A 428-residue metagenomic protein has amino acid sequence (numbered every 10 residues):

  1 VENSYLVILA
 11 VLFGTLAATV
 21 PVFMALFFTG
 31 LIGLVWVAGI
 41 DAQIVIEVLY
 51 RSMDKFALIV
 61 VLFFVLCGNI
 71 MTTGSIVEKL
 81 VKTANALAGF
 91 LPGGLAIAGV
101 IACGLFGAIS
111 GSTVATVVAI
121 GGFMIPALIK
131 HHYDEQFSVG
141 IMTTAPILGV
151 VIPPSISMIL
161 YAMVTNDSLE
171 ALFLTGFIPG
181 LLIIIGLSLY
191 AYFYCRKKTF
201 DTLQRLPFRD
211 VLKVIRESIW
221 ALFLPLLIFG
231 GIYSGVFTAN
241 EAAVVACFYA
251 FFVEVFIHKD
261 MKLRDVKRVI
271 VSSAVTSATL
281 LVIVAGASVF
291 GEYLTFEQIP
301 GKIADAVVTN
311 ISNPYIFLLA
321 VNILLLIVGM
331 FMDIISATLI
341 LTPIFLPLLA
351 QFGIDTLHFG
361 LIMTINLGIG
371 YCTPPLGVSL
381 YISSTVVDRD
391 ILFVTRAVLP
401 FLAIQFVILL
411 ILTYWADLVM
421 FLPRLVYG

Functional and structural regions predicted by a protein language model:
V1-G428: Alpha-helical transmembrane segments of multi-pass membrane transport proteins
